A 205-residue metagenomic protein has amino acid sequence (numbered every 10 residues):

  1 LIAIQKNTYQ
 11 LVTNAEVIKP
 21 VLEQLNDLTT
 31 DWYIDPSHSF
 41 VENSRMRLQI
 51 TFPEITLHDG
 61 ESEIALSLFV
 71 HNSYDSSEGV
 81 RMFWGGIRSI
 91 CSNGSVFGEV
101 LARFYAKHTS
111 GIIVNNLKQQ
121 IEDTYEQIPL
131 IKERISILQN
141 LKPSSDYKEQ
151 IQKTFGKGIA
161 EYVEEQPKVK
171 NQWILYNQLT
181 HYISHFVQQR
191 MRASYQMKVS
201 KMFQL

Functional and structural regions predicted by a protein language model:
L1, Q5, Q24, S44 (+2 more regions): Functionally constrained cores in energy, signaling, and assembly domains
L1-P20, N177: Feature for intrinsically disordered/low-complexity regulatory segments and propeptides
N14, D35, S39, S144 (+1 more regions): Serine/threonine-rich low-complexity intrinsically disordered regions
L22, E42-M46, I50, L101-Y105: Long amphipathic alpha-helical segments with strong coiled-coil/leucine-zipper propensity
L22-L25, L138: Generic N-terminal initiation segments characterized by hydrophobic and/or small/turn-forming residues
Q24-W32: Short secondary-structure junctions
W32-E54: Beta-rich nucleic-acid/ligand-interaction surfaces
E54-L205: Intrinsically disordered, low-complexity regions enriched in serine/threonine
